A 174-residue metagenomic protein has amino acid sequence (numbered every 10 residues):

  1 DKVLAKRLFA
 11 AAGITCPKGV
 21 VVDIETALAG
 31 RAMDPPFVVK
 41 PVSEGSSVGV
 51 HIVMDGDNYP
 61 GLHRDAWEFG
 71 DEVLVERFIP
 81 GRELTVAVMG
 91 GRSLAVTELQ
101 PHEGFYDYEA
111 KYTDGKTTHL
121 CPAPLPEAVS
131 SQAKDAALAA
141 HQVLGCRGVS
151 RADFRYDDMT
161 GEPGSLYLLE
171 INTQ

Functional and structural regions predicted by a protein language model:
K2-R82: Active-site nucleotide/adenylate-binding loops and adjacent lid/helix of ATP-dependent enzymes
A12, A136-V143: Generic non-transmembrane alpha-helical segments
V21, I52, E98, I171-T173: Short clusters of small/polar residues that mark proteolytic maturation junctions
E44, K111-T113, Q174: Short connector loops/turns at beta-strand edges and beta->alpha or beta->beta junctions
S47, H102, N172-Q174: Glycine-rich phosphate/pyrophosphate-binding beta-alpha loops
M54-D135, G161-Y167: Phosphate-binding site of ATP-dependent enzymes
R77, H141-Q174: Conserved metal-phosphate-binding beta-hairpin within the catalytic cores of diverse ATP-dependent phosphoryl-transfer
